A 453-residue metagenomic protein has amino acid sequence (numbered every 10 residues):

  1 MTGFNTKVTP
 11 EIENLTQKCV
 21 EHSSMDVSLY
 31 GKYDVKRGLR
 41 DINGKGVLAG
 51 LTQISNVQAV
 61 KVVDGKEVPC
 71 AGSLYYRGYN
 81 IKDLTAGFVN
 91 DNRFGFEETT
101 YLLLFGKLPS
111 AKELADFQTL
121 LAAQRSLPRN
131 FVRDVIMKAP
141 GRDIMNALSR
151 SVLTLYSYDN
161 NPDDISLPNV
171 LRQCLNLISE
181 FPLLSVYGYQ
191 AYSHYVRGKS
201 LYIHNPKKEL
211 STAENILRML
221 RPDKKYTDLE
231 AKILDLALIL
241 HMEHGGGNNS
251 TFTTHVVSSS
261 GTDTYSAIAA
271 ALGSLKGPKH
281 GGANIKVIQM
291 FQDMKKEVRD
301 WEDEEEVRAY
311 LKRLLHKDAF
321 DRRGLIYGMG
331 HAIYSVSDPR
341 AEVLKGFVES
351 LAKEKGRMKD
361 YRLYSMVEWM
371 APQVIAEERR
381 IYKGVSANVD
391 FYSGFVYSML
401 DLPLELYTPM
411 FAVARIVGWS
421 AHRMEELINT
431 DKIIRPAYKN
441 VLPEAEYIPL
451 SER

Functional and structural regions predicted by a protein language model:
M1-R453: Non-transmembrane, aqueous-exposed alpha-helical and coiled segments at domain scale
